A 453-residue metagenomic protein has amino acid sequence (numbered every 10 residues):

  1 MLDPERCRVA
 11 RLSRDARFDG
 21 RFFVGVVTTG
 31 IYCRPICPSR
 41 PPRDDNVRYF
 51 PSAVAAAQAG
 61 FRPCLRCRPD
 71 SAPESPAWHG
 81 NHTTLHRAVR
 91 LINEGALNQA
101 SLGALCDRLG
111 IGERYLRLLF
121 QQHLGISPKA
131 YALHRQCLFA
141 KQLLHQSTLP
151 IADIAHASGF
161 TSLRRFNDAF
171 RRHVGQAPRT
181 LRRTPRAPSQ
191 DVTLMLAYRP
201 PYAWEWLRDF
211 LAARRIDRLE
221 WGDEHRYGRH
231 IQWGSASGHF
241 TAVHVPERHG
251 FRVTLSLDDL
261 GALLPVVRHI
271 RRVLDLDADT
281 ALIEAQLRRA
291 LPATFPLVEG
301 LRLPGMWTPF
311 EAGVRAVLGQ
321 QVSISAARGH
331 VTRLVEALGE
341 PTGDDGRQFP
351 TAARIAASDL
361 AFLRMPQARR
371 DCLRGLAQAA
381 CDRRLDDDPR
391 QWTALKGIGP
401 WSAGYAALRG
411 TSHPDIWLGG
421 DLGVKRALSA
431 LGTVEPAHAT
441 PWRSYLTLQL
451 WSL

Functional and structural regions predicted by a protein language model:
M1-L453: HhH-family (HhH-GPD) DNA N-glycosylase catalytic core used in base-excision repair
